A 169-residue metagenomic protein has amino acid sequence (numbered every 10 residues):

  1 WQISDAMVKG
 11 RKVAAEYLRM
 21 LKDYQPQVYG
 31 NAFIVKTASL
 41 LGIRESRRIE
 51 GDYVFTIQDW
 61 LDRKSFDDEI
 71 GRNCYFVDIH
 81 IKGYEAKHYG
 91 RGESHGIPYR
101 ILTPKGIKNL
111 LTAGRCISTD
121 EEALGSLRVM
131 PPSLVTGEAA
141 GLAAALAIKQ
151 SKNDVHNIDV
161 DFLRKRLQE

Functional and structural regions predicted by a protein language model:
W1-E169: Flavin (FAD/FMN)-binding glycine-rich loop and adjacent Rossmann-like elements that form
